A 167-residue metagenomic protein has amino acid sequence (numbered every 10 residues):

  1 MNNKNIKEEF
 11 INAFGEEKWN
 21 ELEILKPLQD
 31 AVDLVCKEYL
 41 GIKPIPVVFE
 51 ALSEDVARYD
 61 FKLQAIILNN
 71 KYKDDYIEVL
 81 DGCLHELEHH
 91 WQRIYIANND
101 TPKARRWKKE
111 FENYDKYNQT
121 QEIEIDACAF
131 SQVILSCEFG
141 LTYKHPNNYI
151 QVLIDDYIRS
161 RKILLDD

Functional and structural regions predicted by a protein language model:
M1-K4, Q92: N-terminal low-structure segments adjacent to metalloprotease catalytic domains across cellular compartments
K4-K62, D75-Y76: Auxiliary, metal-adjacent structural segments of Zn-dependent hydrolase domains
I6-F10, F14, N113-D167: Long, well-structured alpha-helical subdomains associated with metal-dependent extracellular/ecto-lumenal hydrolases
N20, I24, L28, L80 (+2 more regions): Hydrophobic (often cysteine-bearing) scaffold residues that line and stabilize catalytic clefts of nucleotide/cofactor
I66-C83: Short pre-active-site segment immediately N-terminal to the catalytic Zn-binding motif
I77-E78, R93-I125: Post-HEXXH active-site segment of zinc metalloproteases
D81-I94: Active-site recognition of the HExxH zinc-binding catalytic motif
W91-K103, S136-P146: Substrate-binding/catalytic groove segments of enzymes that remodel or degrade extracellular structural polymers
